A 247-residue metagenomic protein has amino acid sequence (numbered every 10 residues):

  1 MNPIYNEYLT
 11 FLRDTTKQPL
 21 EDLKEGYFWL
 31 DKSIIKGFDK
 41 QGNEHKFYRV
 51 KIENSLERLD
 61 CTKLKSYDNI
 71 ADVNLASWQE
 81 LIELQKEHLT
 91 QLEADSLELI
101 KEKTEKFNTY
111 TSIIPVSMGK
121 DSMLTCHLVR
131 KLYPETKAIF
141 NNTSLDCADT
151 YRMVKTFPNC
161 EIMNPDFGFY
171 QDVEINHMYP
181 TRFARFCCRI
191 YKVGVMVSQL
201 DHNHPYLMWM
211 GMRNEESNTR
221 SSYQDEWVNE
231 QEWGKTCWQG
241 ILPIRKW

Functional and structural regions predicted by a protein language model:
M1-W247: Nucleotide-activated chemistry modules centered on ATP-dependent adenylation/adenylyltransferase
